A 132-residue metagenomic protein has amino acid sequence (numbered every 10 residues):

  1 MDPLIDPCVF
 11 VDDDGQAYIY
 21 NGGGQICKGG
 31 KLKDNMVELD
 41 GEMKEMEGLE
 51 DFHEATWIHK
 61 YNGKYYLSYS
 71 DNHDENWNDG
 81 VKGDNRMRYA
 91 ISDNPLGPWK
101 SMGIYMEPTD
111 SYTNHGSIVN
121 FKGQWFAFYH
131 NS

Functional and structural regions predicted by a protein language model:
M1-S132: Carbohydrate-active catalytic/glycan-binding domains of CAZyme proteins, especially the secreted or lumenal ectodomains
